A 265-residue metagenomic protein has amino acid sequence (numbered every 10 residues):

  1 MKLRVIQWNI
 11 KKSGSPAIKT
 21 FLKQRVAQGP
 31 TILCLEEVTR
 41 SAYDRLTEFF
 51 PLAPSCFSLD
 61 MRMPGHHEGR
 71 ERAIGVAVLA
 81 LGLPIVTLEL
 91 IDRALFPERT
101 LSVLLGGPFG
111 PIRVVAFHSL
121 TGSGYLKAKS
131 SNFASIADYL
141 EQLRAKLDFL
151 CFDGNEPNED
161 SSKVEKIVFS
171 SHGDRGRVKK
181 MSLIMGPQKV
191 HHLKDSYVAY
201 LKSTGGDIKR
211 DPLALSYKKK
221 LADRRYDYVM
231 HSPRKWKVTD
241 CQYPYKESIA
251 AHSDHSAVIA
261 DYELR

Functional and structural regions predicted by a protein language model:
L3-I10, L22-L46, V103, V114 (+4 more regions): Active-site beta-strand/loop signature of hydrolases that rely on acidic residues for catalysis
G14-S15, S41-D44, H67-E68, G122-G124 (+3 more regions): Short catalytic/ligand-binding loop motif for oxyanion handling, primarily in non-cytosolic enzymes, centered on
I32, V38-L120: Structured beta-strand-rich core segments of catalytic domains in phosphoester-bond hydrolases
H66-H67, S216-K219, E247-A251: Short proline/glycine-enriched turn/loop segments at secondary-structure junctions
G69-T87, P187-V190, Y217-V238, Y262-L264: Conserved beta strand-loop-helix elements of the APE1-like EEP
L88-D92, F117-F133, V164-S171: Surface-exposed cleft-lining segments at the edges of enzyme active sites
S131-R234: Metal-dependent phosphoesterases centered on the DNase I-like endonuclease/exonuclease/phosphatase
W236-S248: Low-complexity, intrinsically disordered Gly/Pro/Thr-rich segments
